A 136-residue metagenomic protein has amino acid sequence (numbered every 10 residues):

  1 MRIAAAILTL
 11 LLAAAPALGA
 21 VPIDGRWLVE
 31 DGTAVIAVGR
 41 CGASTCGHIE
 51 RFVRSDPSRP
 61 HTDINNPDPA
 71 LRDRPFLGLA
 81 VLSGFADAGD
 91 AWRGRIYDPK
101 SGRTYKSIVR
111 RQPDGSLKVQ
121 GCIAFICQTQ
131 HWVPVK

Functional and structural regions predicted by a protein language model:
A5-A15: Bacterial N-terminal signal peptides
A17-R26, C127: N-terminal helix-cap/turn-to-beta initiation motif at the start of protein domains
D24, E30-K100, T104-Y105: Central antiparallel beta-sheet cores of small beta-barrel/beta-sandwich binding domains
K100, K106-V109, S116-Q128: Short, exposed beta-strand-loop hairpins at the edges of beta-sheets in extracellular/periplasmic proteins
V135-K136: Short, solvent-exposed mixed-charge patches
